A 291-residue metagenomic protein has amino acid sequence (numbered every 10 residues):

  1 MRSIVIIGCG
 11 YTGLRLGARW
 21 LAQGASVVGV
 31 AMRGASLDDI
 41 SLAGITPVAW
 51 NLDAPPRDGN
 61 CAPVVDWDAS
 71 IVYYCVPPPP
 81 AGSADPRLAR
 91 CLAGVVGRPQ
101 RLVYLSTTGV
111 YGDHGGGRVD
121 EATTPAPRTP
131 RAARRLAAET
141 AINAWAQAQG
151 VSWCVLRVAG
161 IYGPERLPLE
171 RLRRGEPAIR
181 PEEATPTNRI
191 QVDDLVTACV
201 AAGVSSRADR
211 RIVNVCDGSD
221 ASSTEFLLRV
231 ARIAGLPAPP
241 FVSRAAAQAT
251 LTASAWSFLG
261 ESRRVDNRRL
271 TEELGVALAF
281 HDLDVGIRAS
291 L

Functional and structural regions predicted by a protein language model:
P63-Y104, T140: NAD(P)-cofactor binding segment of oxidoreductase domains
R90-P130: Conserved Rossmann-fold NAD(P)-dependent oxidoreductase catalytic core, especially the SDR/UDP-sugar
L136, Q149, I161-R174, A201-V213 (+1 more regions): Glycine/proline-rich active-site loop of Rossmann-fold NAD(P)-dependent oxidoreductases
T140-P164: Conserved beta-loop-beta element that borders a ligand/cofactor-binding pocket
P168-I190, D194: A conserved pocket-lining segment of Rossmann-fold NAD(P)-dependent short-chain dehydrogenase/reductase
A198, S205-A255: Mid/C-terminal beta-alpha module of Rossmann-like enzyme folds, strongest in SDR-family dehydrogenases/epimerases
Q248-A277: Conserved C-terminal active-site "lid" loop/helix of NAD(P)H-dependent oxidoreductases that clamps the redox cofactor
H281-L291: Amphipathic terminal alpha-helices
